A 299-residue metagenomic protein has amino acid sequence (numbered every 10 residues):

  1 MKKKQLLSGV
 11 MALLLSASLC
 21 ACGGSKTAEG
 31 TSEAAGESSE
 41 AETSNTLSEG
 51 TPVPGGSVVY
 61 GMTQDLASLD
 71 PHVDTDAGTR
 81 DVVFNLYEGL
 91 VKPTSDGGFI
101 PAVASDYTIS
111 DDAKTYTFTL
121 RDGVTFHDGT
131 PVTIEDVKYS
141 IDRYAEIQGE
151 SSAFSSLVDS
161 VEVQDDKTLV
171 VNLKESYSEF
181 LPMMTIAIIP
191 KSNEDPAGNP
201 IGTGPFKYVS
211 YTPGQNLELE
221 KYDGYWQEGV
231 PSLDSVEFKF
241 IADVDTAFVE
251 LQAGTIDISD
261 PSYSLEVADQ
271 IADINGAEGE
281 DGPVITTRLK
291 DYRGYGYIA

Functional and structural regions predicted by a protein language model:
S18-A21: C-terminal motif of bacterial Sec signal peptides marking the signal peptidase cleavage site
G23-K26: Bacterial signal peptide processing site
G55-Q64, T115-F118, V137-S140, L169-V171 (+4 more regions): Short, well-ordered beta-strand elements
G61-I109, D142, I201: N-terminal lobe/hinge region of extracytoplasmic solute-binding protein
S95, E179-S235: Gly/Pro-rich hinge or "lid" segments in bacterial periplasmic/extracellular proteins
S105-Q148, E250-Q252: Aromatic- and charge-enriched surface segment that lines or borders ligand/interaction sites
T108, D112, S152-N193: Surface-exposed binding/hinge segments that line and control ligand-binding clefts or catalytic entry sites
S160, V209-E218, K239-A299: Extracellular/periplasmic solute-recognition and catalytic clefts
